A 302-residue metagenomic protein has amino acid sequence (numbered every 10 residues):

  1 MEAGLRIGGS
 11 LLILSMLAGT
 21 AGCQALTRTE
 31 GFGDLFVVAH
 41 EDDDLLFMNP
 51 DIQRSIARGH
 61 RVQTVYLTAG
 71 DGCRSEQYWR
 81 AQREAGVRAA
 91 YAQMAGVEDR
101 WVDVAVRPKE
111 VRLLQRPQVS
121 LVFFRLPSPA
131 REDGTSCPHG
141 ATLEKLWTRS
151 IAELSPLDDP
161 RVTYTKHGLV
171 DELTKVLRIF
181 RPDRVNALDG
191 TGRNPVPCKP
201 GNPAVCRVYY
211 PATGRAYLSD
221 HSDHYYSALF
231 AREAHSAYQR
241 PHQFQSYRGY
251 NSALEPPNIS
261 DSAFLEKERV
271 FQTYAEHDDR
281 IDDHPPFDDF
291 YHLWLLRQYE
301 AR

Functional and structural regions predicted by a protein language model:
M1-A3: N-terminal secretory signal peptides that target proteins for export/translocation
G8-G19: Bacterial N-terminal signal peptides
Q24-F180, R232-S236, S260-H292: Active-site rim/loop-helix segments in enzyme catalytic domains that contact anionic ligands
Q63-Y66, F123, R184-D189, Q243-R248: A structural signal for short, well-ordered beta-strand segments and their strand-loop junctions that often border
A69-G72, L126-P129, G190-N194, Y250-A253: Short, solvent-exposed loop/turn segments at secondary-structure junctions
L173-N194: Proline-aspartate-enriched helix->loop->beta-strand connector
L188-D189, V196-W294: Metallocarboxypeptidase
L295-E300: Eukaryote-biased recognition of C-terminal alpha-helical segments
